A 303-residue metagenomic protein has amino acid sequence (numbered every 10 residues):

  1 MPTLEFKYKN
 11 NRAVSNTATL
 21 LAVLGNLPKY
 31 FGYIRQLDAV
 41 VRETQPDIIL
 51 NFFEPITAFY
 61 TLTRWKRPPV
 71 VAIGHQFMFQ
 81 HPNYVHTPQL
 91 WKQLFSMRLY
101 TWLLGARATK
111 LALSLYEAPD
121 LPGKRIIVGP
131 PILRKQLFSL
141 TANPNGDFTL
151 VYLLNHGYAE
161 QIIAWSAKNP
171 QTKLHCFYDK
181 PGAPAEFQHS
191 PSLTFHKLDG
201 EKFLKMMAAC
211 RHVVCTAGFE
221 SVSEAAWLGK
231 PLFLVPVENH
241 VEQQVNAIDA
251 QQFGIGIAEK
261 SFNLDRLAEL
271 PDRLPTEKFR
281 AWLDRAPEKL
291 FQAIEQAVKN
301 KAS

Functional and structural regions predicted by a protein language model:
M1-P28: Conserved nucleotide-sugar phosphate-binding/catalytic loop shared by glycosyltransferases and other
D38-E54: Short N-terminal targeting/anchoring amphipathic segment
I49-F52, K205-V245: A donor-sugar binding/catalytic signature common to diverse glycosyltransferases and related nucleotide-sugar
I49-W65: An aromatic- and histidine-rich active-site surface loop
F53-P55, L113-A118, C176-A185: Short, polar loop motifs at secondary-structure junctions
R67-V128: Active-site-proximal region of nucleotide-activated glycan assembly enzymes, centered on histidine/acidic-rich loops
W102-A108, Y116, G254-S303: Leloir-type glycosyltransferase catalytic cores
I132-Q136, T141-A209: Donor-nucleotide binding loops and adjacent catalytic segments primarily of GT-B fold Leloir glycosyltransferases
